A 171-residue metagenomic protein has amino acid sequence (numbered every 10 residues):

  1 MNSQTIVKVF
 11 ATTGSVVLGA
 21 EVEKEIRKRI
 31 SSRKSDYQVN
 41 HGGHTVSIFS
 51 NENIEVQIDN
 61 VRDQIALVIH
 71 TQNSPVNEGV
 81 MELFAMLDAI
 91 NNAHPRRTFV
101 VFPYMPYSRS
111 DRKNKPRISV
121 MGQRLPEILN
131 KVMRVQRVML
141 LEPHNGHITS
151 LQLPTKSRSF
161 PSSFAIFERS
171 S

Functional and structural regions predicted by a protein language model:
M1-S171: PRPP-associated nucleotide enzymes
